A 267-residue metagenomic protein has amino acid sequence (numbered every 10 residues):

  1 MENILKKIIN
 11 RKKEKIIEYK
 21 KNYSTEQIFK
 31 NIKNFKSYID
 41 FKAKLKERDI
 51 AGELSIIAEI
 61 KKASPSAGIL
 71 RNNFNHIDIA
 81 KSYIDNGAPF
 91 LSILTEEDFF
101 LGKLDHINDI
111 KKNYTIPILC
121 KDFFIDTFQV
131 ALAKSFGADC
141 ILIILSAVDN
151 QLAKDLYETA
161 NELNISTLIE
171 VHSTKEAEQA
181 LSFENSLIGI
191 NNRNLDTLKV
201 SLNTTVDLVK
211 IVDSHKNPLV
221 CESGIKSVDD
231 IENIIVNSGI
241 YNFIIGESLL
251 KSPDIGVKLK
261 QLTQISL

Functional and structural regions predicted by a protein language model:
E2-R71: An N-cap/entry alpha-helix motif that binds or orients negatively charged groups
K6, P89, D139, S186 (+1 more regions): Receiver (REC) domain switch/active-site residues of two-component response regulators
I8, A58, Y83, A133 (+4 more regions): Conserved, mostly hydrophobic/aromatic
R11, E59-A63, E96, F123 (+5 more regions): Active-site beta-loop-alpha junctions enriched in small/polar residues
S55, I60, A67-L168, E176-Q179 (+1 more regions): N-terminal active-site wall of soluble small-molecule enzyme domains
I125-G137, H172-F183, P218-C221, I225-I245: Catalytic cores of alpha/beta
L132-L152, G189-L198, S238-L259: Glycine-rich phosphate-binding active-site loops on the catalytic face of alpha/beta enzymes
L202-V212, L249-L267: C-terminal helical cap(s) of enzyme catalytic domains, especially alpha/beta-barrels
